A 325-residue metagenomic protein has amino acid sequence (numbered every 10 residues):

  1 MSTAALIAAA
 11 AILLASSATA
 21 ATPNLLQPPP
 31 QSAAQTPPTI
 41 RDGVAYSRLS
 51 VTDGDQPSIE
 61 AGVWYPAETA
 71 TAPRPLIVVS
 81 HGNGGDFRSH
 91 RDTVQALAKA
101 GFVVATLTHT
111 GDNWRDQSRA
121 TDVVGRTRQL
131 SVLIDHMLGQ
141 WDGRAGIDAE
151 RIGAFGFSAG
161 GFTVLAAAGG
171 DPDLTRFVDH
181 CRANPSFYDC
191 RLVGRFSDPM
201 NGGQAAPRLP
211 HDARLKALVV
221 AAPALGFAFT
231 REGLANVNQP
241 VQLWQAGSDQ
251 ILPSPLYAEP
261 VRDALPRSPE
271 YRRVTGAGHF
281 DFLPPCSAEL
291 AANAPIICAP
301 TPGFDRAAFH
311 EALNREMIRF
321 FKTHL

Functional and structural regions predicted by a protein language model:
T22-A72: N-terminal cap/lid segment of alpha/beta-hydrolase-fold proteins
A70-R74, V79, N83-R115, Q250-S254: Short substrate-entry loop that stabilizes the transition state in hydrolases
S89, A120-A145, A149, A166 (+2 more regions): Alpha/beta-hydrolase active-site loop
G156-G160, V164: Gly/Ala-rich beta-loop-alpha elbow adjacent to hydrolase catalytic centers
L225-F227, S248-L252, F280: Acidic catalytic loop of the alpha/beta-hydrolase fold
V237, L243-Q245: Short beta-strand/loop motif that positions the catalytic acidic residue of the alpha/beta-hydrolase fold
Q239, P253-R262, C286: Short alpha-helix in the alpha/beta-hydrolase fold that links the catalytic acid
A288-L325: Catalytic active-site module of serine/aspartate enzymes centered on a nucleophile-bearing elbow/loop
